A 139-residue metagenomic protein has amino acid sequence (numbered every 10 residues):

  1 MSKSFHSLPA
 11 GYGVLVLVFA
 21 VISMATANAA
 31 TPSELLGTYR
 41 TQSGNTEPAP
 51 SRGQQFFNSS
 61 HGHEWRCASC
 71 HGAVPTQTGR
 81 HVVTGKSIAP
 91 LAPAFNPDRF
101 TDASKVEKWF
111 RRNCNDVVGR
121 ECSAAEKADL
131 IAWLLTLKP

Functional and structural regions predicted by a protein language model:
S2-P50, A94-P139: Post-cleavage N-terminal segment of exported redox proteins
Q54-E64: Local sequence-structure signature of Cys/Sec-based thiol-disulfide redox active-site neighborhoods
H61, P75, L135-P139: Short alpha-helix boundary/capping elements
G62-V74, L130: The canonical Cys-X-X-Cys-His
R66, T84, E126: Residues that flank catalytic or metal-binding motifs in active/ligand-binding sites
G79-K86: Short cysteine/histidine-rich zinc-coordinating motifs and their immediately flanking basic loops
I88-A92: Short, solvent-exposed, charged loop/turn and helix-capping segments that join or cap alpha-helices on peripheral
